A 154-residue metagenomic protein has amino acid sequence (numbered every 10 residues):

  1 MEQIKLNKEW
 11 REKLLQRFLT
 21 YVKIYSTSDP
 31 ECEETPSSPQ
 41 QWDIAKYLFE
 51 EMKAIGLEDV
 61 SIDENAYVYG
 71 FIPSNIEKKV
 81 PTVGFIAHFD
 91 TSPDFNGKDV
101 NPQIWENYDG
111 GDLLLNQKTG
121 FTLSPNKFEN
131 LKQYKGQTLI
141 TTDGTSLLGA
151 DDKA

Functional and structural regions predicted by a protein language model:
I4-K5, R11-P39, I140-T141: N-terminal capping segment at the start of a domain
I4-L15, N116-N126: Phosphate-binding glycine-rich loops and adjacent basic patches that engage nucleotide phosphates, nucleic-acid
K8, E12, W42, K46 (+1 more regions): Electropositive phosphate-/nucleotide-binding environments in soluble metabolic enzymes
Q16-L19, E50, A154: Active-site-proximal helix/loop capping residues that flank conserved catalytic or ligand/cofactor
E33-I86, D90, V100-W105: A non-catalytic alpha/beta surface segment that caps or lines the substrate-entry region of metallo-dependent hydrolase
K79-A154: Active-site metal-coordination/substrate-binding segment of hydrolases, especially metallo-dependent peptidases
